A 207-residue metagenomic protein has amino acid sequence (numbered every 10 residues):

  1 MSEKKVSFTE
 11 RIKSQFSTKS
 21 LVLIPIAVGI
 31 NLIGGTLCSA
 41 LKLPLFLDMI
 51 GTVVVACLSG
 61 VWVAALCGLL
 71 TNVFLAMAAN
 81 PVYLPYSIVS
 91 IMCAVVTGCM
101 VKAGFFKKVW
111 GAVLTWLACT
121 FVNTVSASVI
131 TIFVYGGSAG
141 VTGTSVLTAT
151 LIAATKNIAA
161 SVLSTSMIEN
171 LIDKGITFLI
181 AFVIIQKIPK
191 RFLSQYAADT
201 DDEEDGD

Functional and structural regions predicted by a protein language model:
M1-S7, D202-D207: Low-complexity, intrinsically disordered extramembrane tails and loops of integral membrane proteins
S2-L58, W62-V73, Y83: Hydrophobic transmembrane alpha-helices
I12, K102-G111: Membrane-interface helix-boundary motifs at transmembrane edges
I30-G34, C67, T71, L75 (+7 more regions): Alpha-helical transmembrane segments of multipass membrane proteins
L37, M77-A78, M100, G104 (+1 more regions): Helix-loop junctions at the membrane-solvent interface of multi-pass transporters, primarily the C-terminal
A40-F46, Y83-P85, K108-D207: Membrane-embedded alpha-helical hairpins and interfacial helices in multi-pass inner-membrane proteins
D48, T52, V89-A94, T177: Hydrophobic core segments of transmembrane alpha-helices in multi-pass, intramembrane catalytic enzymes
A56, A94-K102, A181, I185: Hydrophobic transmembrane alpha-helices
